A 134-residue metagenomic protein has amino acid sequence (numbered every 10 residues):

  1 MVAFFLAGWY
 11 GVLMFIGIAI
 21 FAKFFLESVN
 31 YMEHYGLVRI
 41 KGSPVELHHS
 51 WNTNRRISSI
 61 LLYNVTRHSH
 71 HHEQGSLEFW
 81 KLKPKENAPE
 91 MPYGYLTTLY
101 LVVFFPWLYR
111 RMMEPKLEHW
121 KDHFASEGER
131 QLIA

Functional and structural regions predicted by a protein language model:
M1-A3: Hydrophobic, membrane-inserted alpha-helices
F5-L13: Transmembrane helix interruption/hinge and helix-loop junction motifs
F15, F21-A134: Cytosolic/stromal cytosol-facing helical appendages immediately following the last transmembrane segment
